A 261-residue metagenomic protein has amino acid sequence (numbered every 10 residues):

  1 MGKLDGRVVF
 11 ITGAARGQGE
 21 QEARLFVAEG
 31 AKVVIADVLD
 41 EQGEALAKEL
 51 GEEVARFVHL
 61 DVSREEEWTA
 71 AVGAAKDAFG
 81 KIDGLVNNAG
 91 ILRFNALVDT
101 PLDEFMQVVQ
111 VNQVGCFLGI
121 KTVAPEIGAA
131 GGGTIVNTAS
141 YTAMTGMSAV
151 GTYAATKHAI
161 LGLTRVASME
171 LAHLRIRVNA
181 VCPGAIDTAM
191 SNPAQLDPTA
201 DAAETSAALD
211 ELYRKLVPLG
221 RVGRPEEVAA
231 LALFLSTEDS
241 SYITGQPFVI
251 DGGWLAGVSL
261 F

Functional and structural regions predicted by a protein language model:
K3-V34: Canonical Rossmann dinucleotide-binding motif of NAD(H)/NADP(H)-dependent dehydrogenases/reductases, specifically
L92, T100, G146-A154, V166-A167 (+2 more regions): Active-site loop-to-helix junction immediately N-terminal to the catalytic Tyr of the SDR YXXXK motif in Rossmann-fold
A96-L97, E104-V109, Y213: Substrate-binding pocket helix/loop in short-chain dehydrogenase/reductase
I120, T156, T164: Active-site helix of classical SDR
P125, M169-H173, S241: Alpha-helical segment proximal to the catalytic Tyr-Lys
S140: Residue(s) in the substrate-gating loop at a strand-loop-helix junction that position the organic substrate next
T145, L233, T244-F261: Short C-terminal tail/terminal secondary-structure segment of NAD(P)H-dependent dehydrogenase/reductase domains
